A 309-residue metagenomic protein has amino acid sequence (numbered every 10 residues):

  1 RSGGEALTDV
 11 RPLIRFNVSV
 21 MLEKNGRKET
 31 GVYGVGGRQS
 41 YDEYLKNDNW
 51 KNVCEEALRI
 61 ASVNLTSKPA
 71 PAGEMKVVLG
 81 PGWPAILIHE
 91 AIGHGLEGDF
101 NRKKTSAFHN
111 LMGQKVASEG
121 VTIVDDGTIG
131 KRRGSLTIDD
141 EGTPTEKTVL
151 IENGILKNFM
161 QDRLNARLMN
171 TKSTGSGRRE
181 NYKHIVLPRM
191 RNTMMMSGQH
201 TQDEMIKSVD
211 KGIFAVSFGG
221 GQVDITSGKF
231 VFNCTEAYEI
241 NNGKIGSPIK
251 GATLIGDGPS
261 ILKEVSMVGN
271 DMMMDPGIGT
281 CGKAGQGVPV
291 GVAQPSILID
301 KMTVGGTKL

Functional and structural regions predicted by a protein language model:
R1-L309: N-terminal small-residue-enriched
